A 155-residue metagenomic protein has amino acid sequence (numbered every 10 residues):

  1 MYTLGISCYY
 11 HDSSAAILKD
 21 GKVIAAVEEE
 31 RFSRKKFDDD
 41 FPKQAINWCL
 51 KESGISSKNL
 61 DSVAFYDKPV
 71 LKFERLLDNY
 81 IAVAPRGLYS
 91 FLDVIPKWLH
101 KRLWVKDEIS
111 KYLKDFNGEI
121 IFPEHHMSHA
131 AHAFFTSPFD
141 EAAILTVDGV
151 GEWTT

Functional and structural regions predicted by a protein language model:
M1-T155: Short acidic/glycine-rich loops and adjacent helix/strand connectors that line catalytic pockets where negatively
